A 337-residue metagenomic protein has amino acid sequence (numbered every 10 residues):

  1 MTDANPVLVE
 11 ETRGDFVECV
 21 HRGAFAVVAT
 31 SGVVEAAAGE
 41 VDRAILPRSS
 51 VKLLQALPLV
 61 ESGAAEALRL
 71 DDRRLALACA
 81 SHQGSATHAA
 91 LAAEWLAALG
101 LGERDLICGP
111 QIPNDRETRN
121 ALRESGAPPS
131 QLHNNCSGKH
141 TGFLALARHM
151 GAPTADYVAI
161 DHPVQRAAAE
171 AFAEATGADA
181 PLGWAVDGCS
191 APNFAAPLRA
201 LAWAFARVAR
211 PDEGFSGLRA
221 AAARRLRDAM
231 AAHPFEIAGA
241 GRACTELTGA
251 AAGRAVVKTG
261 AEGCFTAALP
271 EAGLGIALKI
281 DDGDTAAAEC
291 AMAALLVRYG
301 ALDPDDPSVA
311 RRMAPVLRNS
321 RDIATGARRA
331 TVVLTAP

Functional and structural regions predicted by a protein language model:
M1-D42: Beta-lactamase-like hydrolase cores
M1-T2, D71-P181, C189: Active-site-adjacent helix/loop patches that line small-molecule binding or acyl-intermediate pockets
G14-V17, H133, R254-K258: Short Gly/Pro-enriched turn/cap motifs at secondary-structure boundaries
V20-F25, T141, A169, E262-F265: Short glycine-rich loop/turn motifs
A38-L46, A78-H82, G126-N134, V186-P192 (+1 more regions): A short glycine/serine-rich beta->alpha loop
P47-A64: Active-site SXXK
V60-L68, G100-R104, M150-D156, H162-W184 (+3 more regions): Bacterial peptidoglycan biogenesis and beta-lactam-recognition machinery
V208-P337: Structured C-terminal helix/loop/strand segments within mature extracytoplasmic catalytic/sensor domains
